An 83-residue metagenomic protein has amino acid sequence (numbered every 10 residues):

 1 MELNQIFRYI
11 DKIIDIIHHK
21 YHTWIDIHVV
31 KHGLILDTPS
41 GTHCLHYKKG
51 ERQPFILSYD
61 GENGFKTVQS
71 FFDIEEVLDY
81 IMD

Functional and structural regions predicted by a protein language model:
M1-P39, D60-E75: Negatively charged, low-complexity tracts enriched in Asp/Glu with abundant Ser/Thr
G41-D83: Intrinsically disordered, low-complexity regulatory segments enriched in Ser/Thr/Pro and charged residues
